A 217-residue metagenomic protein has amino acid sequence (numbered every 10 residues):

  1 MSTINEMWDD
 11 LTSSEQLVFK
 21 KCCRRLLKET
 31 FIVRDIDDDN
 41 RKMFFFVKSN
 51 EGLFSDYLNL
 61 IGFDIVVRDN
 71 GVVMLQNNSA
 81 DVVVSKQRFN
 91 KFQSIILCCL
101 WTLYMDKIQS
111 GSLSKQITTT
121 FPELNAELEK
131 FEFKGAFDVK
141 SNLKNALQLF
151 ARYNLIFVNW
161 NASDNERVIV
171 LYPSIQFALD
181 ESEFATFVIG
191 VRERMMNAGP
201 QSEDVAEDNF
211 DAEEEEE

Functional and structural regions predicted by a protein language model:
M1-S79: Eukaryotic partner-binding/assembly regions in large regulatory complexes
V33-K42, G111-E129: Short acidic, hydrophobic short linear motifs in intrinsically disordered regions
F46-F54, G135-R152: Short amphipathic alpha-helical interaction segments
S55-Q116: Short basic alpha-helical hairpin corresponding to helix-turn-helix/winged-helix-like nucleic-acid-binding
I61-V67, L147, A151-A162: A short, conserved structural fragment
N77-A80, N161-T186: Short, cationic-aromatic polyanion-contact patches
Q87-R88, P173-D208: Short, amphipathic alpha-helical interaction segments positioned at domain boundaries
T118, A126, K140, E193-E217: Exposed, interaction-prone assembly regions rather than primary DNA-binding/catalytic cores
